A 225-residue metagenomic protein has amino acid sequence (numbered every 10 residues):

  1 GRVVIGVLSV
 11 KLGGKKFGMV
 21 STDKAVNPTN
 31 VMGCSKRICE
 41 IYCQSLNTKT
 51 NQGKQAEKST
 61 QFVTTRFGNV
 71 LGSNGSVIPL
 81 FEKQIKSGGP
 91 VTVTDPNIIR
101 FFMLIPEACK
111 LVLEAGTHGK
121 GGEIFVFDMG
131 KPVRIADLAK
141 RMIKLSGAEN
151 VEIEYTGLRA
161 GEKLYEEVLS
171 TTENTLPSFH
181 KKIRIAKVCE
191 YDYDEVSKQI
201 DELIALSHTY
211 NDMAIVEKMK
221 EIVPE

Functional and structural regions predicted by a protein language model:
G1-E40, S45: Conserved Rossmann-fold NAD(P)-dependent oxidoreductase catalytic core, especially the SDR/UDP-sugar
S45-E225: Strand-loop microenvironment adjacent to phosphate/nucleotide-handling motifs in alpha/beta enzyme folds
